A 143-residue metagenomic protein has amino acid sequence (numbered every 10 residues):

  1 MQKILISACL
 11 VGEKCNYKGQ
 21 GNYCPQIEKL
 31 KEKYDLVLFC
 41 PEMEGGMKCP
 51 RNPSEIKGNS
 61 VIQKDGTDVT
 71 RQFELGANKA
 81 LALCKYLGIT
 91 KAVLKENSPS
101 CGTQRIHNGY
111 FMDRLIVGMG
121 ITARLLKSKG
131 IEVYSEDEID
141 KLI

Functional and structural regions predicted by a protein language model:
M1-L5: Extreme N-terminal starter segment of soluble prokaryotic enzymes
C9, K95-S98, E138: Short, well-ordered beta-to-alpha junction loops that form the rim of enzyme active sites and present histidine/acidic
G12, G46-M47, P99-G102: Short, active-site-adjacent cap segments at secondary-structure transitions
G12-G19: Short N-terminal binding/cap micro-motifs at the start of the first secondary-structure element
Y17, E44, S54-I56, S60-K79 (+2 more regions): Divalent-metal-activated hydrolytic enzyme cores
N22-Q63: Short, surface-exposed acidic-centric catalytic microdomains
T90: Short acidic/polar active-site loop segments enriched in Thr and Asp
N97-I106, Y110: Internal, conserved structured core segments that host functional sites
